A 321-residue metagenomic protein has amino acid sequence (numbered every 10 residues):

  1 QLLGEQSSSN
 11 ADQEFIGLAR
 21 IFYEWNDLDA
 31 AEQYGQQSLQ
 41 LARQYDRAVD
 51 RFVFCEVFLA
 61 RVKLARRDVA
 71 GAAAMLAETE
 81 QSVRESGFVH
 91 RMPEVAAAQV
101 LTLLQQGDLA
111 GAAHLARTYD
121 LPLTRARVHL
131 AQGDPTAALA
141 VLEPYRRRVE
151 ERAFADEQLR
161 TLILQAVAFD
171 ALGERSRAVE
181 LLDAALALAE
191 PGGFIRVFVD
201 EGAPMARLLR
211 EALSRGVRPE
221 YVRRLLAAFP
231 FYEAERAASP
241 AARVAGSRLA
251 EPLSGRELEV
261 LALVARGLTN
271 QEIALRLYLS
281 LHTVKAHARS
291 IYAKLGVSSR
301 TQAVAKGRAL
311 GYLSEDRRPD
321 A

Functional and structural regions predicted by a protein language model:
Q1-P240: Helix-coil-helix junctions within alpha-helical repeat/solenoid scaffolds
S239-S298, Q302-A321: Helix-turn-helix DNA-binding segment
